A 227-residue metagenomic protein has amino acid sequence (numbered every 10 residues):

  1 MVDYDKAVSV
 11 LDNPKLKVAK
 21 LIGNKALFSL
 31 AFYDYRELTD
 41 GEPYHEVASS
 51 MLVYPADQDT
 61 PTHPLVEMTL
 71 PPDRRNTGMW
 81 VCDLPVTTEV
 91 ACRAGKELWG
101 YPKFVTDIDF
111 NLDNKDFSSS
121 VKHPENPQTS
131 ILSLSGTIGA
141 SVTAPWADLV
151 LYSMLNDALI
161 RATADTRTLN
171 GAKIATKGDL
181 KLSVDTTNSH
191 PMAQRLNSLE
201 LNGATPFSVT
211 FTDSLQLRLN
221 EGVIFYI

Functional and structural regions predicted by a protein language model:
M1-S29: N-terminal ordered "arm"
V2-D5, Y35-L38, Y54-Q58, P124 (+3 more regions): Generic structural motif
N13-K20, R36-L38, R167-N170, R195: Intrinsically disordered, low-complexity boundary segments flanking structured domains
P14-V18, G23, E46, E67 (+1 more regions): Generic preference for flexible, low-structure residues
F32-Q128: Aromatic- and glycine-enriched beta-alpha-beta binding-site module
D83-I227: Interaction-surface and assembly-scaffold signal
